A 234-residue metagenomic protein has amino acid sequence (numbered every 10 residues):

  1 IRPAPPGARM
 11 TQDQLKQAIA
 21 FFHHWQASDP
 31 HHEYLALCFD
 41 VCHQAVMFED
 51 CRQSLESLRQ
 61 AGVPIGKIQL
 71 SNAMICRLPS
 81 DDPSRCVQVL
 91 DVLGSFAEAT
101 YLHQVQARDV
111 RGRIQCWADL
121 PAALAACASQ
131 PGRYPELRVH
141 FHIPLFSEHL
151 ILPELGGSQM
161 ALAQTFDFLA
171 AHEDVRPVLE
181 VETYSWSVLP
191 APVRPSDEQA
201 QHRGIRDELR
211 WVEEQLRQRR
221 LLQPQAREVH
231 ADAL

Functional and structural regions predicted by a protein language model:
I1-A128, Y134, I143: Acidic/histidine-rich catalytic cores of soluble enzymes
E49, I75-S80, Q106, R111 (+5 more regions): Generic marker of "main functional regions" within proteins
P64, Q115-P224: Flexible, acidic glycine-rich loops studded with aromatic residues
V87-L90, L150, R227: Residue-level marker of intrinsically disordered, low-complexity segments enriched for small/polar residues
R227-L234: Eukaryotic N-terminal low-complexity, Ser/Thr- and Lys/Arg-rich leader segments that predominantly function as
